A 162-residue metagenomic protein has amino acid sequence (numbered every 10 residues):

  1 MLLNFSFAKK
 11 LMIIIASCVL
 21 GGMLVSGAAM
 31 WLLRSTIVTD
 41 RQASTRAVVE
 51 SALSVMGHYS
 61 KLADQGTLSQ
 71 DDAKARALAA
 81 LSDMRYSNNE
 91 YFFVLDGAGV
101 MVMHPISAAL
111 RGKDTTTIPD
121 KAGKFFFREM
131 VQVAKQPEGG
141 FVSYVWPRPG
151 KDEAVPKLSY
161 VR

Functional and structural regions predicted by a protein language model:
M1-N4, V25, A43-E50, S60 (+4 more regions): N-terminal sensory and localization modules of signal-transduction and trafficking proteins
L3-L32: Extreme N-terminal signal-anchor transmembrane helix of membrane signaling/transducer proteins, especially in bacteria
M12, F127, K151-R162: A short beta-strand signature within small-molecule sensing/ligand-binding domains used in signal transduction
I14, L20, W31-A75: Juxtamembrane membrane-water interface segments immediately C-terminal to a transmembrane helix
V19-G22, L33-R34, R41-Q42, R46-V49 (+7 more regions): Long, compositionally biased, intrinsically disordered segments
S54, L78-Y144, R148-G150: Extracytoplasmic ligand-binding sensor domains of the Cache superfamily
D72-A77, F125-F126, P156: Short, conserved clusters of charged catalytic residues that mark active-site and nucleotide-handling motifs
